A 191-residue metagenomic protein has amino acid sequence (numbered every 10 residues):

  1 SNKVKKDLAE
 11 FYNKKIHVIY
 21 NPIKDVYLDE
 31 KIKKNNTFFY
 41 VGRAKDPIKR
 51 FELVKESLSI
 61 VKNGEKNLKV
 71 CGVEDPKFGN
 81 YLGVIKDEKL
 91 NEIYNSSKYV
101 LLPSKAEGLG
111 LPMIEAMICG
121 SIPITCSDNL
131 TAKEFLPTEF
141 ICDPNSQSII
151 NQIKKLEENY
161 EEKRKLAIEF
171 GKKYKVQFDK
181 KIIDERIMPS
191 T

Functional and structural regions predicted by a protein language model:
K3, P22: Carbohydrate-associated surface elements
L28, E158-S190: A charged, aromatic-enriched C-terminal amphipathic alpha-helix characteristic of glycosyltransferases across folds
K31-K49, K55-L58: Conserved donor-binding/catalytic core segment of Leloir-type glycosyltransferases
N91, I114-I118, A132-K133: Short alpha-helical segment that forms part of, or immediately flanks, the ligand-binding pocket in carbohydrate-active
E92-S97: Short alpha-helical donor nucleotide-sugar binding micro-motif in glycosyltransferases
V100-L101, I124: A short hydrophobic beta-strand element within the catalytic core of glycosyltransferases that build diverse glycans
K105: Aromatic "clamp/platform" in nucleotide-sugar-dependent glycosyltransferases that forms part of the donor/acceptor
C126, L136-Q147, I153-Y160: Conserved acidic donor-binding segment of nucleotide-sugar-dependent glycosyltransferases
